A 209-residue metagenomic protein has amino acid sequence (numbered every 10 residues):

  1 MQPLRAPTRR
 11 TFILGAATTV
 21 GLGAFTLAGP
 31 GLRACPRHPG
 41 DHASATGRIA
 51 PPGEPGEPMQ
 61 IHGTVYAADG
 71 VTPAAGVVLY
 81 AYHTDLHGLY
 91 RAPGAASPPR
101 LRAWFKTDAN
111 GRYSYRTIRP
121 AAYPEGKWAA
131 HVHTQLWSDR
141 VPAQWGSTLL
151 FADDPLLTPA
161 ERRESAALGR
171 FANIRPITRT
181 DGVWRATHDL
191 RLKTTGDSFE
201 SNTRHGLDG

Functional and structural regions predicted by a protein language model:
M1-R5, F25, D208-G209: Basic/polar N-terminal segments that are highly enriched at the extreme N-terminus, encompassing both cleavable
Q2-G21: N-terminal secretory signal peptides and thylakoid transit peptides that target proteins across membranes
G15-T26, P30, A122, L136: Domain-scale detector for complete catalytic domains at protein termini or as standalone homologs
G31-R175, R185-D208: Beta-strand-dominated extracellular/periplasmic modules and repeats in secreted or surface-exposed proteins
